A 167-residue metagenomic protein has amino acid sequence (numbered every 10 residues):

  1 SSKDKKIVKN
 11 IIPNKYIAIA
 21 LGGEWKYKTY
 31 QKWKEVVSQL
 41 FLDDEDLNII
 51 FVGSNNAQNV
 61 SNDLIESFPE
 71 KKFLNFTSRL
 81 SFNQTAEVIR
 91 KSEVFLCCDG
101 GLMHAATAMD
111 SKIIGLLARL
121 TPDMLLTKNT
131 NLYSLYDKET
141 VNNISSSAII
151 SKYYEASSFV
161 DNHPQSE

Functional and structural regions predicted by a protein language model:
S1-K26, N162: Mid-sequence helix-capping/hinge segment at a functional interface
K5, R79-N83, N143: Structural motif corresponding to alpha-helix initiation and N-cap regions
I7, K32-E35, D63, A148-E155: Alpha-helical elements of Rossmann-like donor-binding domains used by nucleotide-donor carbohydrate transfer enzymes
G23-W25, N56, L120-T121: Short, glycine/serine-rich, charged loops/turns that create anion-binding and catalytic segments at active sites
W25-K28, N142: A generic structural signal for short coil/turn motifs at secondary-structure boundaries
K32-I114, A118: Donor-binding and catalytic core of enzymes assembling or modifying cell-surface/extracellular glycoconjugates
N75-F76, H104-E167: Nucleotide-sugar donor-binding patch of glycosyltransferase catalytic domains
